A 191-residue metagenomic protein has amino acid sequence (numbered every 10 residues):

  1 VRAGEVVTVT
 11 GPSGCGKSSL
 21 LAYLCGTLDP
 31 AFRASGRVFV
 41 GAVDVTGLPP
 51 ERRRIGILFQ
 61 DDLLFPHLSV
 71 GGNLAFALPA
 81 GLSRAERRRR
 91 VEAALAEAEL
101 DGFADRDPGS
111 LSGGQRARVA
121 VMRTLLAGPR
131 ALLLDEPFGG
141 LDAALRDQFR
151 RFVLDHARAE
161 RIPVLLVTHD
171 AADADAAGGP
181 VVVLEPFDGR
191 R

Functional and structural regions predicted by a protein language model:
D29, P49, L68-R88, E97: ABC-type ATPase nucleotide-binding domains, specifically the catalytic core motifs of the NBD
V43-F59, A80, R84: ABC ATPase NBD coupling module
A85-F103, L154-D155: Conserved ABC ATPase "signature" region
D107-L111, Q115: Conserved ABC ATPase signature
V121: Hydrophobic anchor residue at the start of the ABC signature
L126-R130: A short, proline-enriched helix->beta-strand linker immediately N-terminal to the Walker B motif in ABC-type P-loop
L132-E136: Catalytic Walker B motif of ABC-type/P-loop ATPase nucleotide-binding domains
